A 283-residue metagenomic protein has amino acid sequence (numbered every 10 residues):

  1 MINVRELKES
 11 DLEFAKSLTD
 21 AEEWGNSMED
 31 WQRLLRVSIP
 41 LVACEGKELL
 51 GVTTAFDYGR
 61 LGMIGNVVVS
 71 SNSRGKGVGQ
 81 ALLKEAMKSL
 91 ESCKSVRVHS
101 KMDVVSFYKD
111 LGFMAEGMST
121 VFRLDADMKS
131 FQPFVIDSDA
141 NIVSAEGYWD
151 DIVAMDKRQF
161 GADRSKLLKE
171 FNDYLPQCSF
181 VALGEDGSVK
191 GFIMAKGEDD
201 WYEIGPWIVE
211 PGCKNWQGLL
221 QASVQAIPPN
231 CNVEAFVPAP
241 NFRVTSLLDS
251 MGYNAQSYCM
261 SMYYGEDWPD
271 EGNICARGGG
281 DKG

Functional and structural regions predicted by a protein language model:
S10, S17-E29, M155-K166: Helix-loop element at the rim of GNAT/NAT acetyltransferase active sites that forms part of the acceptor-substrate
S27, W31-G51, M63, S95 (+2 more regions): A short helix-loop-beta-strand connector motif used in the catalytic cores of GNAT acetyltransferases and, in some
V42, K47-F56, L61-V68, G187-G197 (+1 more regions): Conserved beta-strand in the GNAT
V69, G75-K88, D110, G212-Q225: Conserved acetyl-CoA-binding loop-helix of GNAT-fold acetyltransferases
S89-K101, P228-P238: Conserved GNAT acetyl-CoA-binding A-motif
M114-E203: Amide-forming acyltransferase catalytic core, primarily the GNAT-like/NAT-type and related acyltransferase folds
M114-F131, E234-G283: Active-site/acyl-donor-binding loops of N-acyltransferases
C178-S179, G187-V237: Flexible loop/N-cap segments at domain edges
